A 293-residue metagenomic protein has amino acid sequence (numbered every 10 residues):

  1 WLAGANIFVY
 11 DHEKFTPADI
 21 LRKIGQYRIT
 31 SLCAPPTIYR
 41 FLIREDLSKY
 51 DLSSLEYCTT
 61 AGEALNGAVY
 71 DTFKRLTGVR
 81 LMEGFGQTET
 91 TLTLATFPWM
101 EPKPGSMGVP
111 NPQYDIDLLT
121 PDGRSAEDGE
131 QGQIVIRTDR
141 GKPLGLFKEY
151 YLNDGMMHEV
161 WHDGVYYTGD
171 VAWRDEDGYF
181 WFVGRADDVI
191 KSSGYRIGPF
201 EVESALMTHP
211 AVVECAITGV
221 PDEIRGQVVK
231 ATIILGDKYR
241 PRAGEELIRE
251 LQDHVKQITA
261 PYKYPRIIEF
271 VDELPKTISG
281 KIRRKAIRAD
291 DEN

Functional and structural regions predicted by a protein language model:
W1-F41, Y57, M82: AMP-binding/adenylate-forming
A5, Y10, G25, Y57-C58 (+5 more regions): Conserved AMP-binding/adenylate-forming
F8, T30-A34, D46-A68: Conserved helix-loop-beta element of the AMP-binding
P17-L21, K49, E203-S204: Short hydrophobic/charged patches on amphipathic alpha-helices used for structural packing and interfaces
L32, V171-Y262, E273, G280-I282 (+1 more regions): AMP-binding/adenylate-forming catalytic core of the ANL superfamily
T37-R40, E63-A64, G141: Alpha-helix/helix-capping structural signal
E45, D154, T208-P210: Acidic-histidine catalytic/liganding microenvironments
S54, G78, Q113, A211-E214 (+3 more regions): Glycine-centered tight turns that cap/initiate beta-strands
